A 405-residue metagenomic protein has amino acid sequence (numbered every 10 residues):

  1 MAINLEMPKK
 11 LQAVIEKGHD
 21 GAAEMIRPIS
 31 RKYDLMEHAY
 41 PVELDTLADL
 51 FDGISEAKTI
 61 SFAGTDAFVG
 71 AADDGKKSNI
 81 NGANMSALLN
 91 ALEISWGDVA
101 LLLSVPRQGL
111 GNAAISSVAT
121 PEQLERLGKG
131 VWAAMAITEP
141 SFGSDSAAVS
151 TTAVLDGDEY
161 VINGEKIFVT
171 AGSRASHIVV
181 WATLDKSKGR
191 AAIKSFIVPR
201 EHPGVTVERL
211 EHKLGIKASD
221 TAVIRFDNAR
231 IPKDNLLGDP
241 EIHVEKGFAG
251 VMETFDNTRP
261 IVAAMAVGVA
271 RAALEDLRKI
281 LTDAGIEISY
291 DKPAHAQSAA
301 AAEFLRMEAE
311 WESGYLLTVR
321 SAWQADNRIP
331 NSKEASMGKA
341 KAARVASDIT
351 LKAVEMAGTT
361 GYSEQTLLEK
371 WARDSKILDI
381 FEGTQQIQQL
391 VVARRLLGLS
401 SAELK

Functional and structural regions predicted by a protein language model:
M1-V105, R126, A402-K405: Amphipathic, small/basic residue-rich leader segments at the start of a protein or domain
A2-E16, E208-W311, L378: Glycine-rich beta->alpha junctions and the first turn(s) of the following alpha-helix
D20, I216, S336-K405: Alpha-helix capping/hinge segments and adjacent helical runs
R27-H38, T282-I286, E308-K341, T350 (+1 more regions): C-terminal helix-coil-helix/basic helical segment that borders enzyme active sites and/or dimer interfaces and provides
K129-T138: A short, Trp-centered hydrophobic/proline-enriched beta-strand micro-motif
M135, I167-S173, I216, T258-I261 (+1 more regions): Glycine-rich phosphate/pyrophosphate-binding beta-alpha loops
A153-V154: A structural signal for short hydrophobic beta-strand segments in well-ordered beta-sheet cores
E159, N163-V207: A short core secondary-structure module
